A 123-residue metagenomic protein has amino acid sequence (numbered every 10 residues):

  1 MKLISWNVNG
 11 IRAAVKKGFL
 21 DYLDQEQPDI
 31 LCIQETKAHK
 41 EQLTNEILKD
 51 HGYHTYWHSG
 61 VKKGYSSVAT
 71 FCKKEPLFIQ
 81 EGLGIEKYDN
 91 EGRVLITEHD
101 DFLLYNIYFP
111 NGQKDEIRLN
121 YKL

Functional and structural regions predicted by a protein language model:
M1-D50, Y65: N-terminal, active-site-proximal structural segment of metallo-dependent hydrolase catalytic domains
I4, Y56, K114-I117: Residue-level detector of alpha-helix boundaries and kinks
W6-N7, E81, N120: Short, contiguous strand/loop micro-motifs
R12-A13, K87, K122: A conditional alpha-helix N-cap/helix-loop micro-motif detector
K37, N45-G112: Structured beta-strand-rich core segments of catalytic domains in phosphoester-bond hydrolases
I117-L123: Binuclear metal-dependent hydrolase catalytic cores centered on His/Asp/Glu-rich metal-binding motifs
